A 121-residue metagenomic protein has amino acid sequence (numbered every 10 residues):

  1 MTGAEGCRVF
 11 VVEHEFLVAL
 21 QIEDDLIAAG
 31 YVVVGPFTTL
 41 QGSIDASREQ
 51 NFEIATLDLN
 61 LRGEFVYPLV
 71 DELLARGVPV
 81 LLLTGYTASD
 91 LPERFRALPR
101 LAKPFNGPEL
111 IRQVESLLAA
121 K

Functional and structural regions predicted by a protein language model:
M1-F10, P92, N106-K121: Non-catalytic signal-transmission and effector/linker regions of two-component phosphorelay proteins
E13: Conserved acidic carboxylate
F16-G35: Two-component/phosphorelay signaling modules centered on CheY-like receiver
P36-I54: Acidic, metal-coordinating helix/loop segments flanking the phosphotransfer/catalytic sites of two-component signaling
D58: Active-site residues of response regulator receiver
Y67-V78: Short amphipathic alpha-helix used as the core "switch/output" element in two-component signaling
K103: A Lys-centered signature of the CheY-like receiver
